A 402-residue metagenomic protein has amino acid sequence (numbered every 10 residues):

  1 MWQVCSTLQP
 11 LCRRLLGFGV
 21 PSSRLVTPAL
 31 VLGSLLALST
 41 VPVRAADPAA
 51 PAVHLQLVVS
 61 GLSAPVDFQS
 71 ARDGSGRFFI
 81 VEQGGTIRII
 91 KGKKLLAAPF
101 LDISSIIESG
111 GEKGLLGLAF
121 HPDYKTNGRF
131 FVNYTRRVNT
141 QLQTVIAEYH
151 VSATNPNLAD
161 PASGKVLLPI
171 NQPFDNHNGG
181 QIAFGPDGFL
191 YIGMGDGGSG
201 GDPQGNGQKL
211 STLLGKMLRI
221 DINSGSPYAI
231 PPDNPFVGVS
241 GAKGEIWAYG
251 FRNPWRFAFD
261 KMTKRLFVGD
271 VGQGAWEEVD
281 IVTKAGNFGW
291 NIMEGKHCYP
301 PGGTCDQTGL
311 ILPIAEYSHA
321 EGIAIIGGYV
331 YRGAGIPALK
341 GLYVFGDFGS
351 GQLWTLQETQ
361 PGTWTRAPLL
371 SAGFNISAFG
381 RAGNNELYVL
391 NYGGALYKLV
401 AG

Functional and structural regions predicted by a protein language model:
M1-S23: N-terminal secretory signal peptides that target proteins for export/translocation
W2-C5, P10, V43-H54: Protein maturation boundaries and topogenic segments
S22-S39: Bacterial N-terminal signal peptides
A45-G201, R256-F259, K264-G272, E321-T359 (+1 more regions): Acidic, Gly/Ser/Thr-rich repeat motifs that build Ca2+-stabilized beta-propeller blades
P99-K113, A162-H177, S224-W247, N291-A320: Surface-exposed loop and turn segments in beta-propeller and other repeat-based domains that flank or scaffold
V145-T154, L210-I222: Beta-propeller blade signature
G193-L210, E277: Short, conserved, GDST-rich strand-edge loop motifs in beta-rich repeat architectures
T363-G383: Conserved blade-ending motifs and adjacent loop-strand segments that build the rim/top face of beta-propeller domains
